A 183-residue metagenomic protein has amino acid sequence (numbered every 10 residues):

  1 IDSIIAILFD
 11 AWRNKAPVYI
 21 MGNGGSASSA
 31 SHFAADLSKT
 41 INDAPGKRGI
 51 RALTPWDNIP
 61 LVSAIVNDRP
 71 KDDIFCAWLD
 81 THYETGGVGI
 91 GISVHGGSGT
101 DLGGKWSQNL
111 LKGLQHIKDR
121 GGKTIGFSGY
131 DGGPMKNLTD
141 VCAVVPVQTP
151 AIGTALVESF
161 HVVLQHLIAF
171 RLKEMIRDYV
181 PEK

Functional and structural regions predicted by a protein language model:
I1, G25-S26: N-terminal, charged amphipathic alpha-helical interaction modules
I1-N14: A short, well-structured juxtamembrane/interface segment
A16-M21: Short glycine-rich phosphate-binding loop at a beta-alpha junction
S26-P181: Glycine-rich phosphate-binding loops that contact phosphosugars or nucleotide phosphates
